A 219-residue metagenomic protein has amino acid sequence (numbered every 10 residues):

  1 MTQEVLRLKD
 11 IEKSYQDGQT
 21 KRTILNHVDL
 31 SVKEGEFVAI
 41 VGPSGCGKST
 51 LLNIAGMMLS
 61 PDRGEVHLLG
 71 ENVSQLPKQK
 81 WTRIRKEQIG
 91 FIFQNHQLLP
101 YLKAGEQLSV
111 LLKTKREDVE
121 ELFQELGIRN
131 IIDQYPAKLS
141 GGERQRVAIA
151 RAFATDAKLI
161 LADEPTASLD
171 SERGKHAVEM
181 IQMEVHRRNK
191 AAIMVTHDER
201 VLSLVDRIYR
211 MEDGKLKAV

Functional and structural regions predicted by a protein language model:
G56: Helix-to-loop junction immediately C-terminal to a conserved catalytic motif
G64-N72: Conserved ABC transporter NBD signature motif
N72, R116-I131: Conserved ABC ATPase "signature" region
V73-G90: ABC ATPase NBD coupling module
Y135-L139, E143-Q145: Conserved ABC ATPase signature
A154-K158: A short, proline-enriched helix->beta-strand linker immediately N-terminal to the Walker B motif in ABC-type P-loop
I160-D163: Catalytic Walker B motif of ABC-type/P-loop ATPase nucleotide-binding domains
